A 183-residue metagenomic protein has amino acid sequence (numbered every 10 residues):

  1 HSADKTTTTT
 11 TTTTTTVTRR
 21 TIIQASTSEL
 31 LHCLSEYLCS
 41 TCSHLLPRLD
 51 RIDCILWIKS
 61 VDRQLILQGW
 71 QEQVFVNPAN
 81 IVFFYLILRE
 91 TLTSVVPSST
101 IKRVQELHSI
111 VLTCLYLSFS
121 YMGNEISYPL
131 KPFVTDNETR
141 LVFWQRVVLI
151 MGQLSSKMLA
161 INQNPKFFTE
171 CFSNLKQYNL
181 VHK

Functional and structural regions predicted by a protein language model:
H1-E106, Y121-L130, V148, G152 (+1 more regions): Acidic, Ser/Thr/Pro-rich regulatory low-complexity segments at or just upstream of the first helical elements of major
H108-V111: Helix-rich alpha-solenoid scaffolding regions
F133-G152: Short, mixed-charge aromatic SLiMs
